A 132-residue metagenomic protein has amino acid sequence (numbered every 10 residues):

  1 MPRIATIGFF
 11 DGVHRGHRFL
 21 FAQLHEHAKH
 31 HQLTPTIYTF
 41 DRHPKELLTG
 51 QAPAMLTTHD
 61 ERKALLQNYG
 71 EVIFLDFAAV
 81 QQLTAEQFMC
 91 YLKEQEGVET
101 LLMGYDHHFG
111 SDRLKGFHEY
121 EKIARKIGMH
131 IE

Functional and structural regions predicted by a protein language model:
M1-E132: Nucleotidyltransferase catalytic core that binds NTPs
